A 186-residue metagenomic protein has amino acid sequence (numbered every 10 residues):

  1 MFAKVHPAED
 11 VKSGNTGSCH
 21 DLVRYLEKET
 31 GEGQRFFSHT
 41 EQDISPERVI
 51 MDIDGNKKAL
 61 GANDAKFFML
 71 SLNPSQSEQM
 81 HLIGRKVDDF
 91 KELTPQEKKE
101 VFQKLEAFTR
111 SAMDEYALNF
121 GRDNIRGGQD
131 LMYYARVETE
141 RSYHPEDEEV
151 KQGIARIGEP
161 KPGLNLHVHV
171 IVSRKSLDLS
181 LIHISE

Functional and structural regions predicted by a protein language model:
M1-S185: N-terminal nicking endonuclease/strand-transfer module with a His-rich metal-binding environment and a catalytic Tyr
